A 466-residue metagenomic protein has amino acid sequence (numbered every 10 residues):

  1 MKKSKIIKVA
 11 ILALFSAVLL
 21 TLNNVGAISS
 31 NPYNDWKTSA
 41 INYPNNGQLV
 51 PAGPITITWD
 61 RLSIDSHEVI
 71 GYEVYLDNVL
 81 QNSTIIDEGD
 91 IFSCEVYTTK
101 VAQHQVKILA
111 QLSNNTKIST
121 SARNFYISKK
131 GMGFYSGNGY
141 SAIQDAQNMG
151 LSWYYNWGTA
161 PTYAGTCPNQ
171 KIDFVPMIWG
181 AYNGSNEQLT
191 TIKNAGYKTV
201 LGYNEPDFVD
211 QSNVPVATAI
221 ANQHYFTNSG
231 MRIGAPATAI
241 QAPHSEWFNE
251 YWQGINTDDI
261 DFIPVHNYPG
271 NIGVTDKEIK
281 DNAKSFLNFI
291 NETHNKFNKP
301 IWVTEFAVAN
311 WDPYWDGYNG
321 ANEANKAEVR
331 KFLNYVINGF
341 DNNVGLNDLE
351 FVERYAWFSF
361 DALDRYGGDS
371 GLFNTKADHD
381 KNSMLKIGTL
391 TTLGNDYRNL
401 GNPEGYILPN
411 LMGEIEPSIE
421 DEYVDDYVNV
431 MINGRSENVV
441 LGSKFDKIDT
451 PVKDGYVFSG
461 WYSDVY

Functional and structural regions predicted by a protein language model:
I55-D65, W461: Conserved aromatic anchor
L62-N78: Solvent-exposed loop/turn segments flanking beta-strands in beta-repeat/beta-sandwich domains
E95-Q103: Surface-exposed, short loops/turns at beta-strand junctions within beta-sandwich domains
I108-A110: Conserved structural position at the C-terminal beta-strand of extracellular beta-sandwich adhesion modules
F125-Y163, I172-A181: Boundary/entry segment of secreted carbohydrate-active catalytic domains
N156, N204, F248-N319, E353 (+2 more regions): Aromatic- and acid-rich polysaccharide-binding/catalytic face of secreted or lumenal carbohydrate-active enzymes
K171-V175, G180, Y318-A324, N343-L408: Aromatic-rich peripheral "rim/lid" segments of glycoside hydrolase catalytic domains that contact and position glycan
I407-Y466: Secondary-structure capping and domain/repeat boundary segments
